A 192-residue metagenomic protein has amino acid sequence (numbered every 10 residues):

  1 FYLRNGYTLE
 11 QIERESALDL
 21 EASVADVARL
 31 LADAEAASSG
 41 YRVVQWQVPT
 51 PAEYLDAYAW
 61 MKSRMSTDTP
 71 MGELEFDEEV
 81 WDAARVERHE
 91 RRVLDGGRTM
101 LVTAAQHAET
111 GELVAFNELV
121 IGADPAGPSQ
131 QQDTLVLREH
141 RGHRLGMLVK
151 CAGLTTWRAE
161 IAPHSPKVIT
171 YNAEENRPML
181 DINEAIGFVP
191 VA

Functional and structural regions predicted by a protein language model:
F1, L137-R141, K167-L180, V189: Conserved beta-strand-loop-alpha-helix junction that forms the acyl-donor binding cleft
F1-P51: Acyl-donor-binding surface of acyltransferase catalytic domains
L3-R4, V136, G142-T156, A185: Conserved acetyl-CoA-binding loop-helix of GNAT-fold acetyltransferases
Q11-S16, P178-A192: Extended low-complexity acidic/polar segments
D33-A84: Short amphipathic alpha-helix that is part of the acyltransferase structural core
S66-P128, Q132-R138: A conserved beta-strand-loop-helix scaffold within acyl/acetyltransferase catalytic domains
D124, R141, G153-A162, F188: Hydrophobic alpha-helix feature that most strongly marks membrane-spanning transmembrane helices and their immediate
P128, W157-N172: Conserved GNAT acetyl-CoA-binding A-motif
